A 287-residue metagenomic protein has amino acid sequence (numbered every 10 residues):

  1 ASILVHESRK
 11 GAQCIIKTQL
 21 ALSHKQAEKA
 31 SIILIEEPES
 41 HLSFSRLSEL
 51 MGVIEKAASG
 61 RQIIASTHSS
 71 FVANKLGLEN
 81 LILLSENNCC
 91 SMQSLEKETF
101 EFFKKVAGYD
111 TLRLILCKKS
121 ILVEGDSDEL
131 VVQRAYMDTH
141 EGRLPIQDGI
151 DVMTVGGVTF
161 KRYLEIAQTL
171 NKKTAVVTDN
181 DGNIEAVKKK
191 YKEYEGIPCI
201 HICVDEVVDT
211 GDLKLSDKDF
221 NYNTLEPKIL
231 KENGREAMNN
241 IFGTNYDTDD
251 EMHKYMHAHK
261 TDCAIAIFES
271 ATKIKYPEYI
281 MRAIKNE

Functional and structural regions predicted by a protein language model:
A1-R113, K188-K189: Switch/communication elements of ASCE P-loop NTPase nucleotide-binding domains
E39, I82-E287: Acidic, divalent-metal-binding catalytic cores of TOPRIM and closely related two-metal-ion phosphodiester/pyrophosphate
